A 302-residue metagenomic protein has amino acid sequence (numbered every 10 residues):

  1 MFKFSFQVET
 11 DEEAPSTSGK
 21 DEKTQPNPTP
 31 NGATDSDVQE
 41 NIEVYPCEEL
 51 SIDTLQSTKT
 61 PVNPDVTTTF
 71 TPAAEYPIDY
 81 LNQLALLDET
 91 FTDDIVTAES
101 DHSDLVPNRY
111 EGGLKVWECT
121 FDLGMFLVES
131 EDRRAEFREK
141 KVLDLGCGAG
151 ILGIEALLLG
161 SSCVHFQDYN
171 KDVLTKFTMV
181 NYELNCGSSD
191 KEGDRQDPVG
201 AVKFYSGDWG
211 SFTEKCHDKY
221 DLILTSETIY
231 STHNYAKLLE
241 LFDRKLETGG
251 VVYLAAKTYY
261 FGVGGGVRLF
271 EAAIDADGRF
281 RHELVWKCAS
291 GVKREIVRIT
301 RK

Functional and structural regions predicted by a protein language model:
M1-K302: S-adenosylmethionine-dependent methyltransferases
